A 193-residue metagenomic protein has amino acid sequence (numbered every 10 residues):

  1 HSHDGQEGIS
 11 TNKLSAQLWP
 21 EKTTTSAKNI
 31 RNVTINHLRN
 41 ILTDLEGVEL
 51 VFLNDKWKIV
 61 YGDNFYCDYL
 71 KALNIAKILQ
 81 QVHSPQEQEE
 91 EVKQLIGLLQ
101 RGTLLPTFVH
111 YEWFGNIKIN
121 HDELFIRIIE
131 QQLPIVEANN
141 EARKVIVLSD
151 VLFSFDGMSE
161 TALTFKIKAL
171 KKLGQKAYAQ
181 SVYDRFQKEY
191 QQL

Functional and structural regions predicted by a protein language model:
H1-V147, V151-T161, G174-Q192: Intrinsically disordered, low-complexity protein-interaction/activation regions
K166-L170: TPR/Sel1-like alpha-solenoid repeat signature
